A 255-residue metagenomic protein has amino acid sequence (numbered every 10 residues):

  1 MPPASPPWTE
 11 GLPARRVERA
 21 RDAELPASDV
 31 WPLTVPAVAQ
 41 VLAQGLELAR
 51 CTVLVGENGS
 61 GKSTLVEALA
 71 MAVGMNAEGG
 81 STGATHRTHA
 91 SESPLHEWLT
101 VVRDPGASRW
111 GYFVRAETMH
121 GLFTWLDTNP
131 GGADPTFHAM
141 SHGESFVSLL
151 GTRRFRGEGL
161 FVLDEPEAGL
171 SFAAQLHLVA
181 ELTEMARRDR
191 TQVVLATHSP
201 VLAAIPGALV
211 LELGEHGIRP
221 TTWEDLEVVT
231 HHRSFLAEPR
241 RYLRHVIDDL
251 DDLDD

Functional and structural regions predicted by a protein language model:
P2-A43: N-terminal pre-Walker A segment at the start of P-loop NTPase domains
A20-R21, E117, G214: Residues at the C-termini of beta-strands that transition into short coil/loop
G45-E47: ABC ATPase nucleotide-binding domain
A49-T52, E158-G159: Pre-Walker A (Motif I) flank of P-loop NTPase domains
T52, E167-A168, P200: Catalytic acidic motif of RecA-like/P-loop NTPases
T52-V53, E57, S63-T128: ABC ATPase nucleotide-binding domain signature region
G111-H120, W125-F155, L160-H177: Conserved ABC ATPase signature
A173, H177-V194, H198-D255: C-terminal lobe/lid and adjacent interdomain/linker elements of RecA-like ASCE P-loop ATPase modules
